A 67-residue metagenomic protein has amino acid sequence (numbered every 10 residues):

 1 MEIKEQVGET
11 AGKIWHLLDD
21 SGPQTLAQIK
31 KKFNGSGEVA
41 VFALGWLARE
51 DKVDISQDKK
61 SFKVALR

Functional and structural regions predicted by a protein language model:
M1-A11, I55-R67: Short, cationic-aromatic polyanion-contact patches
Q6-K32: Short amphipathic alpha-helical interface segments
G8, L26, G37-V39, I55: Intrinsically disordered, low-complexity regions enriched in Ser/Pro/Gly/Gln/His and often acidic
D19, L47, A65-R67: Non-catalytic effector/regulatory segments
I29, V41, D58-K59: Short loop/turn and capping residues at structural boundaries
G35-W46: Short amphipathic alpha-helical interaction segments
D51: Glycine-centered, phosphate/nucleic-acid-interacting loop/turn motifs that mediate DNA/RNA or nucleotide
